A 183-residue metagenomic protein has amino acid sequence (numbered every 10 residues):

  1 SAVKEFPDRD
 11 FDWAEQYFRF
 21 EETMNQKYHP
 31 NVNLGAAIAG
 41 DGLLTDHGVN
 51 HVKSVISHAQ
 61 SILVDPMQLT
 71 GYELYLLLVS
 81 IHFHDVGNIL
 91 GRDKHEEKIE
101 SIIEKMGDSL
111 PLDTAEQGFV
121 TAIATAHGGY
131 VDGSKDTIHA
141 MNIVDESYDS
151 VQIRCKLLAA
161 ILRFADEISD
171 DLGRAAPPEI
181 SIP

Functional and structural regions predicted by a protein language model:
S1-R92: Acidic/His-rich, divalent-metal-binding segments that scaffold phosphate/diphosphate chemistry
M67-P183: Divalent metal-dependent catalytic cores for phosphoryl transfer on phosphate-bearing substrates
